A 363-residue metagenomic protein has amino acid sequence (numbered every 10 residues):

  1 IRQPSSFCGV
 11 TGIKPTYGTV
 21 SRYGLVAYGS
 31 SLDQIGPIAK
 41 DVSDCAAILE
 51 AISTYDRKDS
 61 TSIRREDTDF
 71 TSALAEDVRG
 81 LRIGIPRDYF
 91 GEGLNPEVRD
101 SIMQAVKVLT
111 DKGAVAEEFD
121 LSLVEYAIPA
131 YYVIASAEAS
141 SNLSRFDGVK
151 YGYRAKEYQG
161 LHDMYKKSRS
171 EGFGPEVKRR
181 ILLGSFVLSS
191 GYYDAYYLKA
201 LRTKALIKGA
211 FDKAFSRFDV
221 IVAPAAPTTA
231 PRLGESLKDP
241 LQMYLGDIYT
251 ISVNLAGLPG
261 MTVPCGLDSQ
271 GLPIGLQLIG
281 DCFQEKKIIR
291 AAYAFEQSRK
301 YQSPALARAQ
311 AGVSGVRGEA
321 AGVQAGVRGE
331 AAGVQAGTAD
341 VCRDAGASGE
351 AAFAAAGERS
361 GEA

Functional and structural regions predicted by a protein language model:
I1-G93, M103-K112, K178, L182-D212 (+6 more regions): Structural helix-boundary/capping segments
C45, S140, S144-D147: Polyanionic/metal-chelating signatures
Y89-G91, L123-A127, R145-L255, S303-L306: Serine-dependent amide/ester hydrolase catalytic core
D100: Conserved "landmark" site that anchors the functional core of diverse proteins
V115-D120, M261: General small-molecule cofactor/ligand-binding pocket signal
P129-N142: Charged, often glycine-rich, active-site loop that binds/positions anionic groups
